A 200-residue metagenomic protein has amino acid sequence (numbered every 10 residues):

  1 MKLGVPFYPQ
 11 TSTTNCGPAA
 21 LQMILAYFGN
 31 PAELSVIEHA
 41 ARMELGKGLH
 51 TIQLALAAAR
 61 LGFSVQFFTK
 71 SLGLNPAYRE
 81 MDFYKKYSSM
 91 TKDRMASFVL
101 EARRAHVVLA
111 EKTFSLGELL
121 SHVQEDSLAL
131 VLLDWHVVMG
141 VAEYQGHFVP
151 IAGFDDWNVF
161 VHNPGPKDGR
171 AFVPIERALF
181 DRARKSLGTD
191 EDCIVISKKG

Functional and structural regions predicted by a protein language model:
M1-A105, K112-F114, A142-Y144, D155-W157 (+1 more regions): Active-site-adjacent structural segments surrounding the nucleophilic cysteine of cysteine proteases and isopeptidases
A40-E44, D126, L187: Alpha-helix boundary/capping residues
M43-G46, V107-E111, L128-V131, A171-E176: A short linear-motif detector with a strong N-terminal bias
L54-A55, L116-L120, V149: Short amphipathic alpha-helical segments and helix-helix/interface helices
A96-V137: Internal catalytic-core helix/loop-beta-alpha segment that presents or stabilizes conserved functional determinants
V123-Q124, L130, D134-V137, V141-F148 (+1 more regions): Noncatalytic regulatory segments and standalone regulatory/sensor domains
